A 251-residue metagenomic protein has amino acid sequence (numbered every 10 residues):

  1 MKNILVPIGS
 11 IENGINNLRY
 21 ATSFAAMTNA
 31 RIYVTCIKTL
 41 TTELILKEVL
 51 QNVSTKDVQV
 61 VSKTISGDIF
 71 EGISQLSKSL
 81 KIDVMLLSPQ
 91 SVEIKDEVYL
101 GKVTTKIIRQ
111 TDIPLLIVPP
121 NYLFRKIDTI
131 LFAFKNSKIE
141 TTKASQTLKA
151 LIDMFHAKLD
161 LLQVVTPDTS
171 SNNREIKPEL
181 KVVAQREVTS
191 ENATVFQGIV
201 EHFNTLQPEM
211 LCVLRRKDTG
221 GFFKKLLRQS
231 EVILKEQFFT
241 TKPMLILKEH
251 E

Functional and structural regions predicted by a protein language model:
M1-L44, T129-T189, P208-L211, F238-T240 (+2 more regions): Small/aliphatic-rich secondary-structure junction motif
R19-Y20, Q75-L76, P119, T147 (+1 more regions): A short acidic, amphipathic alpha-helical/loop segment
L44-V53, N172-K181, F223-E236: Short, aromatic/basic amphipathic alpha-helical patches
V53-V61, L180-R186: A short helix-to-beta-strand connector/capping loop
T64-G72, N192-V195: Charged docking surfaces used in two-component/phosphorelay signaling
S74-L123, T205-E251: Gly/Ser-rich helix-loop-strand patches that form or flank binding pockets for ribonucleotide-derived cofactors
N192-N204: A short, acidic, amphipathic alpha-helical segment used as a generic capping/interface helix at domain edges
